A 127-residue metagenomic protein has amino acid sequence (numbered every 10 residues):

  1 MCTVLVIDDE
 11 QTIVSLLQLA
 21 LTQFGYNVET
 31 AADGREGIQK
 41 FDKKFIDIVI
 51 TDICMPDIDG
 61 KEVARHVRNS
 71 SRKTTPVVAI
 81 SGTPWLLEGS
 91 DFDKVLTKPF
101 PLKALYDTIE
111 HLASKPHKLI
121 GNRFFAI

Functional and structural regions predicted by a protein language model:
D8, D52: Active-site residues of response regulator receiver
S15-Q23: Charged docking surfaces used in two-component/phosphorelay signaling
G25-A32, K40: Short hydrophobic/Thr-rich beta-strand motif most characteristic of the beta2 strand and flanking loop of CheY-like
D33-E36, D59-V63: Acidic catalytic/metal-coordinating carboxylates
F45-I50: Active-site beta3 strand of CheY-like receiver
M55: Receiver (REC) domain active-site loop signature in two-component systems and cognate sites in sensor histidine kinases
I80-S81: Hydrophobic/aromatic residues positioned on beta-strands within the core alpha/beta folds
F100-A113, H117-N122: C-terminal output helix
